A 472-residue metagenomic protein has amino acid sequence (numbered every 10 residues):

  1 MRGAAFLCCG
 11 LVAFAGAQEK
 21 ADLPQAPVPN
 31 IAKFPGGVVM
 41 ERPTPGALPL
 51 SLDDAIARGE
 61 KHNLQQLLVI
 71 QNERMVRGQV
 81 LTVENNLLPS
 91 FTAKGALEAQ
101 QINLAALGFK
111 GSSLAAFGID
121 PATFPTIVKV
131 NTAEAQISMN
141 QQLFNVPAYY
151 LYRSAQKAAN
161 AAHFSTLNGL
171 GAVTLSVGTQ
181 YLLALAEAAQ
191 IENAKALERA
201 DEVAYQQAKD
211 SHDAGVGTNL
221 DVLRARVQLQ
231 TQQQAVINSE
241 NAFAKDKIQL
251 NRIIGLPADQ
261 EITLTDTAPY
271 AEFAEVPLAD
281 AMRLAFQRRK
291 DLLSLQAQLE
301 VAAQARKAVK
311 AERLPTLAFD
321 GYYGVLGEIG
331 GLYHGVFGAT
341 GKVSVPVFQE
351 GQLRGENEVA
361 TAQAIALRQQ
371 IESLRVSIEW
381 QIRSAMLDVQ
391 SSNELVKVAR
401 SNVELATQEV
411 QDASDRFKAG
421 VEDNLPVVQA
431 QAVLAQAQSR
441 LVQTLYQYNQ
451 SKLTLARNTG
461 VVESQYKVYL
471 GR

Functional and structural regions predicted by a protein language model:
A5-L7, G16-L23, T44, Q101 (+1 more regions): Acidic, low-complexity, intrinsically disordered peripheral segments
V12-A13: N-terminal signal peptide c-region/cleavage motif recognized by signal peptidases
Q18-A96, I102-N103, A258, T265-L299 (+4 more regions): Bacterial Sec-pathway N-terminal export signals of envelope proteins
G37-L48, K94-Q141, L264-L278, K307 (+2 more regions): Small/polar, glycine/serine/threonine/aspartate-rich low-complexity segments that form flexible
A47, S51-D53, K61, L88 (+6 more regions): Extracytoplasmic
L67-Q71, E84-N85, P125-T132, L143-L170 (+8 more regions): Sec/SRP-type N-terminal targeting helices
N85, E202, T231-L256, S401-V461: Short segments within alpha-helical structural elements
A172-L284, D388, S392, D415 (+1 more regions): Periplasmic alpha-helical coiled-coil/stalk elements that build and connect Gram-negative outer-membrane
